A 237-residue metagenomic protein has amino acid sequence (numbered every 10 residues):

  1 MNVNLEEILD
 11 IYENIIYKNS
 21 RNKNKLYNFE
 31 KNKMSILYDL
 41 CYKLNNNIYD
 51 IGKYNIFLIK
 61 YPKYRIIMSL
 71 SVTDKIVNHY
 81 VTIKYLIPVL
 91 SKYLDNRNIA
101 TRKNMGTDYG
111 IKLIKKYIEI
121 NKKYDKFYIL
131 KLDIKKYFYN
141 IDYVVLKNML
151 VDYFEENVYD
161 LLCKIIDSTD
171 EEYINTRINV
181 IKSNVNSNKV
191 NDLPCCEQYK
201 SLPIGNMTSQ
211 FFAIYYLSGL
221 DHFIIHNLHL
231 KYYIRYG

Functional and structural regions predicted by a protein language model:
M1-N46: Non-catalytic, polymerase-adjacent accessory regions of viral genome-replication enzymes
E6, M34, Y38, D74-H79 (+7 more regions): Non-catalytic, well-ordered alpha-helical scaffold segments
I16-Y27, F57-M68, D95-R97: Glycine-/proline-rich flexible loop or hinge segments
S35-Y64: Active-site-flanking structural segment that lines cofactor/substrate pockets
G52-Y54, I234-G237: Short Gly/Ser/Thr- and Asp/Glu-enriched loop/turn motifs at secondary-structure junctions
K63-N96, C196-N227: Conserved pre-motif C helix in the palm subdomain of viral-like polymerases
T82-D142: Active-site-proximal segment of RNA-dependent polymerases
K122-Y236: Conserved polymerase palm-domain catalytic core
